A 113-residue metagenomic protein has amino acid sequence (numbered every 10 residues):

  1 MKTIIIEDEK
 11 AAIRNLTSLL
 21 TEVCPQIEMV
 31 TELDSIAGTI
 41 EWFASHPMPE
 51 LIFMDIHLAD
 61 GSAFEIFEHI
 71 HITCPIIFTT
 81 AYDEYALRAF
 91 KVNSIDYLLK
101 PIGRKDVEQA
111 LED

Functional and structural regions predicted by a protein language model:
M1-K2: Non-catalytic signal-transmission and effector/linker regions of two-component phosphorelay proteins
E7: Conserved acidic carboxylate
K10-D34, H69: Two-component/phosphorelay signaling modules centered on CheY-like receiver
I13, I40-E41, G61: Conserved protein kinase catalytic core
T17, E32-L51: Acidic, metal-coordinating helix/loop segments flanking the phosphotransfer/catalytic sites of two-component signaling
T31-A37, D60, L99: Short loop/edge segments at beta-strand edges and connector loops that shape dinucleotide/nucleotide cofactor-binding
P49-D113: CheY-like receiver
